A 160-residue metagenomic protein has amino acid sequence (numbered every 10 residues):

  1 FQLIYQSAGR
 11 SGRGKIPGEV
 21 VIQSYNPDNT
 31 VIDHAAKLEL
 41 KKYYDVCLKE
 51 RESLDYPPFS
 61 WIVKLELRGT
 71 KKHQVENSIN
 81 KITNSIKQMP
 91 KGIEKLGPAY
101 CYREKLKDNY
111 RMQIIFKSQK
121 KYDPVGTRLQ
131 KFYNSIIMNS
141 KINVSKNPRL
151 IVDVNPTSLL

Functional and structural regions predicted by a protein language model:
F1-L3: Substrate-gripping "pore-loop 1 plus following alpha2 helix"
Q6-L160: Accessory helical-bundle/CTD segments and flexible terminal tails appended to RecA-like ATPase motors
